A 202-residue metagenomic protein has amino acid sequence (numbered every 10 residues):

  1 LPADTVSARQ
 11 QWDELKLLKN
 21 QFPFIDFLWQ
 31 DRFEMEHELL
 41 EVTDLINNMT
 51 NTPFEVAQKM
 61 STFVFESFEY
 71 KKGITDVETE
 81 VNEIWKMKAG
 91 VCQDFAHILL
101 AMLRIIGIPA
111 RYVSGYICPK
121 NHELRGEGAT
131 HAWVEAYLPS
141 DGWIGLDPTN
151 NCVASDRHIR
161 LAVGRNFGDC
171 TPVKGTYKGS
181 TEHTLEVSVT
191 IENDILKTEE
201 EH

Functional and structural regions predicted by a protein language model:
L1-A3: A cross-kingdom signal targeting lumenal/periplasmic-facing segments of multi-pass membrane and secretory-pathway
S7-Q11, L18-G90, I98, R165-F167 (+1 more regions): Secondary-structure boundary elements
T62, D94-T181: Hydrophobic/aromatic-rich core segments of domains that either
